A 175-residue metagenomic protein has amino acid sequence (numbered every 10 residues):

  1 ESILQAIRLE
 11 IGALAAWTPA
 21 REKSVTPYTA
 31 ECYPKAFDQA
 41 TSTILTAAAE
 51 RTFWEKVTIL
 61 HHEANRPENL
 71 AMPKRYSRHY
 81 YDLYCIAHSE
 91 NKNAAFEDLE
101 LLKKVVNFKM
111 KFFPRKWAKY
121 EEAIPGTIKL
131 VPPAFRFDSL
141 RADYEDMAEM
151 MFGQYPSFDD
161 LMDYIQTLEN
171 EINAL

Functional and structural regions predicted by a protein language model:
E1-L175: Structured mid-to-C-terminal alpha-helical surface segments
